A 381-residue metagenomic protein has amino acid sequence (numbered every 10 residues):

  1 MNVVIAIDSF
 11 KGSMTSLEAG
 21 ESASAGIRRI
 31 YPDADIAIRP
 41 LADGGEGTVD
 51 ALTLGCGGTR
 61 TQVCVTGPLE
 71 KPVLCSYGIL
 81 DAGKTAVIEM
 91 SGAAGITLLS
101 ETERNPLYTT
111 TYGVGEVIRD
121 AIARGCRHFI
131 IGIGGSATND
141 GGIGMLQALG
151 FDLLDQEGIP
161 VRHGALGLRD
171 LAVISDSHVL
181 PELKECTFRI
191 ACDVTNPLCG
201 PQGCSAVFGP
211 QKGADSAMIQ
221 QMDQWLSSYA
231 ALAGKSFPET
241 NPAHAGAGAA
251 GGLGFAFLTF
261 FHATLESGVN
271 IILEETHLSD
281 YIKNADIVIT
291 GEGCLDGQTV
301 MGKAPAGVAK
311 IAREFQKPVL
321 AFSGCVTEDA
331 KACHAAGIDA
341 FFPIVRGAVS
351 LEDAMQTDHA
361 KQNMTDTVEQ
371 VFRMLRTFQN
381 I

Functional and structural regions predicted by a protein language model:
M1-I133, A137-I381: N-terminal loops that bind phosphate or other acidic moieties and the adjacent beta-alpha structural core
